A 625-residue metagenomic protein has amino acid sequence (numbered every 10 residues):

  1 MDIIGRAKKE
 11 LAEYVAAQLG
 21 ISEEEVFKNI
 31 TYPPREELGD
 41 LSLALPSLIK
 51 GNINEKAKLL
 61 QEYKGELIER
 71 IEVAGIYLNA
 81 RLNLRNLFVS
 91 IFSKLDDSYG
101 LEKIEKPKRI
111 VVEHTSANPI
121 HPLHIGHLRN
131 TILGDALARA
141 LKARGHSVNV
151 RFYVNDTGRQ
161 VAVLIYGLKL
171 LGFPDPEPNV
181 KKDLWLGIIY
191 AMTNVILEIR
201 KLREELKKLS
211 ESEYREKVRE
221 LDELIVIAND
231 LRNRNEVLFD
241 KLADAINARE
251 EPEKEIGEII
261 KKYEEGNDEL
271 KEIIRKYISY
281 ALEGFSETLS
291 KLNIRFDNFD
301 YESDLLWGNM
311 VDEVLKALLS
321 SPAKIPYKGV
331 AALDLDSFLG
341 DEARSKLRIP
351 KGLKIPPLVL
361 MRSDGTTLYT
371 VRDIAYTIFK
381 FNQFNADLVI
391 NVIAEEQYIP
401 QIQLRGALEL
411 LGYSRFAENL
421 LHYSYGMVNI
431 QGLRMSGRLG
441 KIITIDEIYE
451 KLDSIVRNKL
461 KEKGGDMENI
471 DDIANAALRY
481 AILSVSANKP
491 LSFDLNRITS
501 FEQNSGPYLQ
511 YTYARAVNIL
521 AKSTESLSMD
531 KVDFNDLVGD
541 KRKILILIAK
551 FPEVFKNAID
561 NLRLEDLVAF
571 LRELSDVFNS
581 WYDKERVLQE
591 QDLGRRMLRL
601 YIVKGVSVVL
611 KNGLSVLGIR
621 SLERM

Functional and structural regions predicted by a protein language model:
M1-F88, I104-M625: Non-catalytic interaction-recognition regions
V89-K94: Short, charged, solvent-exposed linker or helix-capping segments at domain edges/interfaces that act as flexible hinges
L95-I104: Short, charged beta->alpha transition segments
